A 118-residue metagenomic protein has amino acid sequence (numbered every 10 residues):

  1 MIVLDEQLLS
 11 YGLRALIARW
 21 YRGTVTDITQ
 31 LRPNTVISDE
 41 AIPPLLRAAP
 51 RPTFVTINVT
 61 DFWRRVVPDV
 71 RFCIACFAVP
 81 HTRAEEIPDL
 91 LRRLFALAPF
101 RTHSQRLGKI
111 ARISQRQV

Functional and structural regions predicted by a protein language model:
M1-E6, S10-Y21, E40, F62-V118: Acidic, PIN/NYN-like endoribonuclease modules and their adjacent C-terminal/linker elements
Y21-R22, P50: Proline-centered flexible-loop/turn and helix-kink motifs
G23-P33: A short beta-strand-loop structural module common to alpha/beta enzyme folds
I28-Q30, I57, F77, I113: Conserved beta-strand termini and adjacent loop/short-helix elements that scaffold enzyme active sites in alpha/beta
R32-A41: Short helix-initiation/N-cap motifs at beta->coil->alpha
D39, L46-P68: Acidic, metal-binding active-site segment of PIN/NYN-like and related structure-specific nucleases
P44-R47, A96: Surface-exposed alpha-helical segments enriched in charged/polar residues
